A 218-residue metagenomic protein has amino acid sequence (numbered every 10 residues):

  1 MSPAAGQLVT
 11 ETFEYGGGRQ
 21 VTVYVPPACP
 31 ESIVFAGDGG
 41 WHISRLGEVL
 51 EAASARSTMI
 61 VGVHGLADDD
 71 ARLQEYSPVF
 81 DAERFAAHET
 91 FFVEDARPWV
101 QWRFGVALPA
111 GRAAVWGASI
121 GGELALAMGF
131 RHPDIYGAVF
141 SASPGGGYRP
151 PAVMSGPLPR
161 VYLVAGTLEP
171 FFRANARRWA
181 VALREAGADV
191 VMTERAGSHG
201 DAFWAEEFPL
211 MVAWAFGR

Functional and structural regions predicted by a protein language model:
M1-R218: Non-catalytic cap/lid and distal C-terminal segments of serine-dependent acyl enzymes
